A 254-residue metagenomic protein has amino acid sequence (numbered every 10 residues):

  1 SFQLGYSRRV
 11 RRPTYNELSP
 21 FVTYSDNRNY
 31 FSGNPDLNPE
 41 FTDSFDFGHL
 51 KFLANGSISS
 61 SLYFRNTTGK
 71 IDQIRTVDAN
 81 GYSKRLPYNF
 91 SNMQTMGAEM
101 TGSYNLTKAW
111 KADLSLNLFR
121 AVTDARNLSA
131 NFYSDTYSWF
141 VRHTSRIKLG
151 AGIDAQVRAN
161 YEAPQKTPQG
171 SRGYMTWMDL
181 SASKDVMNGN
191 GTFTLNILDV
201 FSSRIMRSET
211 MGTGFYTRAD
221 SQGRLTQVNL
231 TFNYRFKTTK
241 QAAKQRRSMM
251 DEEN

Functional and structural regions predicted by a protein language model:
S1-F2, N55-I58, A109-A112, A151-Q156 (+2 more regions): Repeated loop/turn-to-beta-strand initiation elements of outer-membrane beta-barrel proteins
S1-T67, A151: Structural signature of Gram-negative outer-membrane beta-barrels, strongest in the C-terminal barrel of TonB-dependent
L4-Y6, L37, F47-K51, A98-Y104 (+4 more regions): Residues on the lipid-exposed face of transmembrane beta-strands in outer-membrane beta-barrel proteins
Y6-R12, K51-L53, F64-T68, L118-D124 (+4 more regions): Transmembrane beta-strands of outer-membrane beta-barrel pores
Y15-V22, R28-F31, L62, K70-A79 (+5 more regions): Outer-membrane beta-barrel translocator domains and adjoining extracellular loop/strand segments of Gram-negative
S32-N34, N38, S44, L53-S115 (+2 more regions): Outer membrane beta-barrel strand-and-loop segments of large Gram-negative receptors, especially TonB-dependent
L118, T123, S138-V186, F201 (+2 more regions): C-terminal beta-barrel architecture of Gram-negative outer-membrane proteins
V186-N254: C-terminal beta-signal and adjacent terminal beta-strands/loops of Gram-negative outer-membrane beta-barrel proteins
